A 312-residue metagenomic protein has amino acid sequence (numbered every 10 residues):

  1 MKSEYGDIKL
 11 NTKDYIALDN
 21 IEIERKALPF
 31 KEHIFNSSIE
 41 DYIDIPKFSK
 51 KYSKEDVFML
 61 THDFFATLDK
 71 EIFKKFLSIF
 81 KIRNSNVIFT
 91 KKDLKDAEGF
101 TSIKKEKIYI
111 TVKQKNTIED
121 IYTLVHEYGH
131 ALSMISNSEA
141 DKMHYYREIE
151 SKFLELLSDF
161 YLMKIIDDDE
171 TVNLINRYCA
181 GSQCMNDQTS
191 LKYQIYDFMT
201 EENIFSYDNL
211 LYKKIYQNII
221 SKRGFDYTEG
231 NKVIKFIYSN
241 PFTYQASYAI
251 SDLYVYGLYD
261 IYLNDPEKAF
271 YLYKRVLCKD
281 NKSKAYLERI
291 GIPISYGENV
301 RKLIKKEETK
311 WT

Functional and structural regions predicted by a protein language model:
M1-Y109: Contiguous, non-catalytic segments that form substrate-binding/exosite surfaces or channel walls
K2-I16, H33-I39, L210-T312: C-terminal, non-catalytic "cap/extension" segments appended to globular domains
K105-L124, E139: Short pre-active-site segment immediately N-terminal to the catalytic Zn-binding motif
L124, Y128-L132, E150: Active-site His/Glu-centered metal-binding helix of metallohydrolases
Y128, F153-K164, F198-E201, L253-D260: Short glycine/serine- and small hydrophobic-enriched flexible loop segments
G129-D141, L157: Catalytic Zn2+-binding segment of zinc metalloproteases
K142-M185, S251, C278: Post-HExxH zinc-binding segment in Zn-dependent metallohydrolases
M163-S239: Long, amphipathic alpha-helical stalk/connector segments used for oligomerization, subunit docking, or mechanical
